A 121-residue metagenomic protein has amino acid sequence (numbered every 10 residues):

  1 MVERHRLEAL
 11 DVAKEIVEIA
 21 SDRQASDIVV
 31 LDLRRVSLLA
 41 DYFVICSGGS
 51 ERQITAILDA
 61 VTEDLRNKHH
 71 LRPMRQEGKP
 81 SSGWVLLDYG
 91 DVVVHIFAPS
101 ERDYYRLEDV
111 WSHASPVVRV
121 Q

Functional and structural regions predicted by a protein language model:
M1-R35, G49-A56, E77-K79, G83-W84 (+2 more regions): Long, contiguous binding/interaction regions
L38: P-loop NTPase catalytic core of nucleic-acid-dependent motor ATPases
I57-T62: Short amphipathic alpha-helices in soluble, non-transmembrane regions that often serve as interface/regulatory elements
D64-R66, S81: N-terminal small/polar loop signature for handling phosphorylated ligands or for N-terminal nucleophile
N67-Q76: Active-site phosphate-binding and catalytic loops of NTP-dependent enzymes
